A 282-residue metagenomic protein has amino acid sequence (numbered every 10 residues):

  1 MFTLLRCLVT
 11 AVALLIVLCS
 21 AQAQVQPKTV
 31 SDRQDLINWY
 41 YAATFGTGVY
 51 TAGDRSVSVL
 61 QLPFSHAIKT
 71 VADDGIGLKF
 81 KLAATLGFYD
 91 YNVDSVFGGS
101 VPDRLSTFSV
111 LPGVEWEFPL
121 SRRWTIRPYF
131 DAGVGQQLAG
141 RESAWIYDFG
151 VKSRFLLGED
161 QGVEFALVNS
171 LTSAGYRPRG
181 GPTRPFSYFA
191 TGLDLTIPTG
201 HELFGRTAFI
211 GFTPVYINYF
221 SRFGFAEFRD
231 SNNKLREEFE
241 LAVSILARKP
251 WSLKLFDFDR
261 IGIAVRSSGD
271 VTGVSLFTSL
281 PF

Functional and structural regions predicted by a protein language model:
A23-V96: Short glycine/proline- and aromatic-enriched beta-strand/turn motifs that initiate or cap beta-hairpins
F45-T51, A84-N92, F118, A132-L138 (+6 more regions): Transmembrane beta-strands of outer-membrane beta-barrel pores
S56-F64, I76-L78, R104-V110, S143-F149 (+3 more regions): Residues that define the transmembrane beta-barrel architecture of outer-membrane proteins
L62-I68, V110-F118, V134, F149-L157 (+4 more regions): Residues on the lipid-exposed face of transmembrane beta-strands in outer-membrane beta-barrel proteins
A67-K79, F118-I126, G158-F165, T199-I210 (+1 more regions): Short loop/turn motifs that connect adjacent beta-strands in outer-membrane beta-barrel proteins
L78-A84, I126-F130, Y147-F149, V163-L171 (+5 more regions): Transmembrane beta-strands of outer-membrane beta-barrel proteins
F88-P102, L203-F282: Outer membrane beta-barrel transmembrane domains
E142-R222: Detector for outer-membrane/organellar transmembrane beta-barrel domains, recognizing the amphipathic beta-strand
